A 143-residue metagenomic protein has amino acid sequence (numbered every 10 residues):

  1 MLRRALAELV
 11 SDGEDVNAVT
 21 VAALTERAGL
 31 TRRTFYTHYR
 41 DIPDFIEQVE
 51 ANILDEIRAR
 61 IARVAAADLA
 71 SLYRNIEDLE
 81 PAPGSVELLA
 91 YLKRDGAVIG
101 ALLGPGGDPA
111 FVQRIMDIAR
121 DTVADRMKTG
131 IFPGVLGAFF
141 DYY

Functional and structural regions predicted by a protein language model:
M1-E8, R27, D44-A67, P83 (+2 more regions): Alpha-helical structural segments
D12-F45: Helix-turn-helix
A18-V19, G100-L102: Short, hydrophobic secondary-structure boundary micro-motifs
A28, H38, I42, I46 (+6 more regions): Hydrophobic alpha-helical segments and helix-packing faces
Y36, D55, I99-G100: Nucleotide phosphate-binding site architecture
I61-A97: Hydrophobic alpha-helical connector segments
E87-Y91, P105-I131, G137-Y142: Amphipathic alpha-helical packing segments from all-alpha helical-bundle domains
